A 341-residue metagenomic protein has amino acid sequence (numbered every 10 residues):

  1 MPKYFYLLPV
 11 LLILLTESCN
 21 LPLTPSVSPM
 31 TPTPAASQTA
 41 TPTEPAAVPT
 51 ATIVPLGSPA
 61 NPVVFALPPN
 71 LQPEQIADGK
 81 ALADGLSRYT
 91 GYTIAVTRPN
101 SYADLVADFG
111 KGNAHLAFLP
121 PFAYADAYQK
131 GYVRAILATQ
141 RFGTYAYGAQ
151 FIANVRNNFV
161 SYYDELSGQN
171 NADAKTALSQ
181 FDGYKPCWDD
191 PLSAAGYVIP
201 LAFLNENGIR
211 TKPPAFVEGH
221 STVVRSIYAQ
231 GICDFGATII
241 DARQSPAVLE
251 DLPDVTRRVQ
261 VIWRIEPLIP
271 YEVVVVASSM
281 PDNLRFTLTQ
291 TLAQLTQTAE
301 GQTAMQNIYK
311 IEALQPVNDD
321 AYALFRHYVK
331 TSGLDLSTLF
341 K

Functional and structural regions predicted by a protein language model:
C19-A60: Ser/Thr-rich, Proline-interspersed low-complexity disordered segments
A51-P59, F65-P68, Q72-T93, A202 (+1 more regions): Short, polar/charged alpha-helical segment
A60-P68, T139-Q150, E250-T289, Q306-D320 (+1 more regions): Periplasmic-binding protein-like
V96-A107, T211-S226: Short helix-initiation/N-cap motifs at beta->coil->alpha
F118-Y132, N205-E206, A229, D234-R257: A ligand-binding cleft/hinge motif common to bilobed small-molecule-binding domains
Q140-G196, A202-L204: A conserved helix-loop-strand patch within extracytoplasmic ligand-binding domains of the periplasmic binding
T291-Y309: Periplasmic-binding protein-like
